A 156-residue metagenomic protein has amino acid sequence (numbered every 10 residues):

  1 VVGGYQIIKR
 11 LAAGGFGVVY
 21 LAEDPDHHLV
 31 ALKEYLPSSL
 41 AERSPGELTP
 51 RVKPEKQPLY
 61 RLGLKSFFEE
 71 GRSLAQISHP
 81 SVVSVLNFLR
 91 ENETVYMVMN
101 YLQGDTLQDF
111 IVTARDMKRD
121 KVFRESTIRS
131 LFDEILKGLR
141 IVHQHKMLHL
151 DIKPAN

Functional and structural regions predicted by a protein language model:
V18: Conserved N-lobe ATP-binding subsite of Hanks-type protein kinase domains, especially the beta3 VAIK lysine
E23-V30, L36-L40: Conserved N-lobe loop of protein kinases adjacent to the ATP-binding glycine-rich P-loop
S44-Q76: AlphaC helix of the eukaryotic protein kinase fold
F88: Activation-segment/catalytic-loop signature of the eukaryotic protein kinase fold
N92-T106, F110: Conserved short submotifs of the Hanks-type protein kinase catalytic core that shape the nucleotide-binding pocket
Q108-F123: AlphaC helix of the protein kinase catalytic domain
L131-F132: Activation segment signature within eukaryotic-like protein kinase domains
L136-M147: Protein kinase catalytic-loop region centered on the HRD/HxD motif
